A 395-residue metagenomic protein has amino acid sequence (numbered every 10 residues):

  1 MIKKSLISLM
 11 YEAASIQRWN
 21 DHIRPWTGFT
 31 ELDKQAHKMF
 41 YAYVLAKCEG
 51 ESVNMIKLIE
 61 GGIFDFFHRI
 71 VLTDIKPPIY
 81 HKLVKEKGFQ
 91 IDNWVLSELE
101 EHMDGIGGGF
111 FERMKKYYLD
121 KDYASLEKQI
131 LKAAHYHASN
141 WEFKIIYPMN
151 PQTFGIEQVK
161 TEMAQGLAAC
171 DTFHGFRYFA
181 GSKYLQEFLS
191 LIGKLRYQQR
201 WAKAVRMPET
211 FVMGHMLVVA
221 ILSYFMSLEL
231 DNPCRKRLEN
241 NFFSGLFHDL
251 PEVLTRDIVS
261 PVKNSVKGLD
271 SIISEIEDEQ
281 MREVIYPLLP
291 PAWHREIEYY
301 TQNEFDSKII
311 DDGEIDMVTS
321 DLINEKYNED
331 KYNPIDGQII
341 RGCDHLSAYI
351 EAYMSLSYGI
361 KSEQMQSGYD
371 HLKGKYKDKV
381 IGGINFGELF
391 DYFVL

Functional and structural regions predicted by a protein language model:
M1-L395: Alpha-helical, largely C-terminal catalytic domains that coordinate divalent metal ions via clustered Asp/Glu/His
